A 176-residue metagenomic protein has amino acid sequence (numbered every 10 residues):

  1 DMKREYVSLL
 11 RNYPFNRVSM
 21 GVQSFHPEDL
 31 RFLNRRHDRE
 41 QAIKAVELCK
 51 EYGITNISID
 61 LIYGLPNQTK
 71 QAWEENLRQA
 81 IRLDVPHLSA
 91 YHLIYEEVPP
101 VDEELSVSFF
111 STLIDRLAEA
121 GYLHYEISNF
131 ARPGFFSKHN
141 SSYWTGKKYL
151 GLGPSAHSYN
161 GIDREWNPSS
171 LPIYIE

Functional and structural regions predicted by a protein language model:
D1-E176: C-terminal scaffold of the Radical SAM
